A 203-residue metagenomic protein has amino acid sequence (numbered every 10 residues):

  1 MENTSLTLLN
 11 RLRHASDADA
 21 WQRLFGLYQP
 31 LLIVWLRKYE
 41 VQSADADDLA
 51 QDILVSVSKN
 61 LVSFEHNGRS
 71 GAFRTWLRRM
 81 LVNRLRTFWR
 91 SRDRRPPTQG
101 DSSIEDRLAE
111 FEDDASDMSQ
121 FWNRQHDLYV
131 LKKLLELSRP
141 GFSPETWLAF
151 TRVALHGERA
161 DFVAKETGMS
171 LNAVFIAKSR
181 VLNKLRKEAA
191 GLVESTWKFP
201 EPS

Functional and structural regions predicted by a protein language model:
E2-L8, F25-G26, I33, S43-S63 (+2 more regions): Conserved RNAP core-binding helix
E2-T7, R95-F121: Internal acidic/polar
R13-H14, K38-V41, D52-G71, S91-D93: Sigma70-family region 2
R13-R23, I33-D52, P140-P144, E194-W197 (+1 more regions): Short, charged helix-capping/linker segments at alpha-helix termini
F25, K133, L137-F162: Short amphipathic alpha helix immediately N-terminal
D48-V55, G71-N83, I176: Structural recognition of an alpha-helix C-terminal capping motif at a helix-to-coil junction
S63-E65, R79-G100: Arg/Lys-rich amphipathic alpha helix in sigma70-family domain 2
R86, L135, P144, R159-E194: DNA-recognition helix of helix-turn-helix
